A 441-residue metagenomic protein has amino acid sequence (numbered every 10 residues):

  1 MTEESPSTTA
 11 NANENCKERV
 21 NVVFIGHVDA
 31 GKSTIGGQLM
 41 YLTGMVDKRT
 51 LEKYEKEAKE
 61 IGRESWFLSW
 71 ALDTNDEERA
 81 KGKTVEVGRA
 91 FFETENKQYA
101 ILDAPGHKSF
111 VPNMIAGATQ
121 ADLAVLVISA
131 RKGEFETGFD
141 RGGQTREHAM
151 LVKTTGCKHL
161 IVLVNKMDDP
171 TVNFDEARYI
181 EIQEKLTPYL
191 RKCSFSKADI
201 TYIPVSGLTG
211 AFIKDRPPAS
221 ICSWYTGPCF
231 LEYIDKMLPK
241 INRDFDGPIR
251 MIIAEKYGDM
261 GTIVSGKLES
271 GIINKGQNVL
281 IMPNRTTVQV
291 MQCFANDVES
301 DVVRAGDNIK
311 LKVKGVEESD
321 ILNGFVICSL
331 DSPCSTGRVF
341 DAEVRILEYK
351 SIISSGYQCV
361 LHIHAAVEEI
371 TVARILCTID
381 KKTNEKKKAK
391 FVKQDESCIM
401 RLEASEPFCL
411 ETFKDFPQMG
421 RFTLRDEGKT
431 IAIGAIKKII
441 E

Functional and structural regions predicted by a protein language model:
M1-T8: N-terminal pre-Walker A segment at the start of P-loop NTPase domains
T9-P112, A121-E134: P-loop NTPase switch module centered on the Walker A-proximal segment
A12-C16, I25-H27, D76-T84, A90-E93 (+14 more regions): Replace "in large, NTP-powered and nucleic-acid-processing enzymes" with "in large, NTP-powered factors and other
R19, K97-A100, A104-F110, T119-I180: Conserved Switch II/interswitch segment of TRAFAC-class P-loop GTPases
N21-F24, F174-E176, P188, V316-E441: C-terminal effector modules of nucleic-acid-centric enzymes and ribosome-associated factors
D29, I35, Y54, G82 (+13 more regions): Residue-level signature of catalytic and energy-coupling elements of molecular machines, predominantly ATP/GTP-dependent
Y54, S129-R131, K158-I180, T201-S220 (+2 more regions): G-domain G4 guanine-recognition motif of GTPases
I180-S351: Conserved catalytic-core segments of large NTP-driven translation/proteostasis enzymes
